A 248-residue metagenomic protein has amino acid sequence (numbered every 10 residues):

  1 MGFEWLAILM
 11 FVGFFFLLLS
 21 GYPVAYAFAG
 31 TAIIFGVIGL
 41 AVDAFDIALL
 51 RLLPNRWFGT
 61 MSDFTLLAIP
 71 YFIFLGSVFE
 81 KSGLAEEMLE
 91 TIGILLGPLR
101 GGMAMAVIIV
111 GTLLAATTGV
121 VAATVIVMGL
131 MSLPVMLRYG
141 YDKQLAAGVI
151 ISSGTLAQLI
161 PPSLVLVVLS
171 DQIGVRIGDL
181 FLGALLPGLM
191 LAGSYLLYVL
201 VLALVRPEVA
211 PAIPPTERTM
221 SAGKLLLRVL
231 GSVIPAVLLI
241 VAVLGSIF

Functional and structural regions predicted by a protein language model:
M1-F248: Alpha-helical transmembrane segments of multi-pass membrane transport proteins
